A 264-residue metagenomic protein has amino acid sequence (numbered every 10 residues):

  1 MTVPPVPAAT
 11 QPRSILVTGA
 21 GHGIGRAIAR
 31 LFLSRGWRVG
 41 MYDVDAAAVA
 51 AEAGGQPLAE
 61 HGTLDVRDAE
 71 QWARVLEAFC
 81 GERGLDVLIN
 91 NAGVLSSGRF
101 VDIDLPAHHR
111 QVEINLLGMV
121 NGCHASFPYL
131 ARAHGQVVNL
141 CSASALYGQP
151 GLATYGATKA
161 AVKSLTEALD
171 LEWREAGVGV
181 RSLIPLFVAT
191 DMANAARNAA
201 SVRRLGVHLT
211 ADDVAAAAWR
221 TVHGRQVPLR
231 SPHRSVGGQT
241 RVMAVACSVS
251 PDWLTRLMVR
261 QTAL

Functional and structural regions predicted by a protein language model:
G21-H22: Conserved glycine-rich cofactor-binding loop
R35-A50: Conserved glycine-rich Rossmann-like NAD(P)H-binding loop of the short-chain dehydrogenase/reductase
N91-S96: Conserved NAD(P)H cofactor-binding loop of Rossmann-fold oxidoreductase domains
R99-H109: Substrate-binding pocket helix/loop in short-chain dehydrogenase/reductase
C123, T158: Active-site helix of classical SDR
S142: Residue(s) in the substrate-gating loop at a strand-loop-helix junction that position the organic substrate next
S182, R203-R241: C-terminal helical subdomain
